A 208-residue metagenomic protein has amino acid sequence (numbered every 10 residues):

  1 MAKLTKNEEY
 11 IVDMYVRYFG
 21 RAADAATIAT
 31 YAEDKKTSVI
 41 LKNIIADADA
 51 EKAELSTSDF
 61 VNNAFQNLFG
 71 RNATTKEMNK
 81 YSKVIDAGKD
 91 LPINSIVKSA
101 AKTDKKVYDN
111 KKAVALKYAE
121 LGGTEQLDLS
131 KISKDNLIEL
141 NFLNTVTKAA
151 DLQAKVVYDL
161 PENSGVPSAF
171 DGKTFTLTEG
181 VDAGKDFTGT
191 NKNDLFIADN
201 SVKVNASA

Functional and structural regions predicted by a protein language model:
M1-F170: Substrate/cofactor-recognition hotspot
L160-A208: Glycine- and aspartate-rich repeat motifs characteristic of hemolysin/RTX-like Ca2+-binding segments in secreted
